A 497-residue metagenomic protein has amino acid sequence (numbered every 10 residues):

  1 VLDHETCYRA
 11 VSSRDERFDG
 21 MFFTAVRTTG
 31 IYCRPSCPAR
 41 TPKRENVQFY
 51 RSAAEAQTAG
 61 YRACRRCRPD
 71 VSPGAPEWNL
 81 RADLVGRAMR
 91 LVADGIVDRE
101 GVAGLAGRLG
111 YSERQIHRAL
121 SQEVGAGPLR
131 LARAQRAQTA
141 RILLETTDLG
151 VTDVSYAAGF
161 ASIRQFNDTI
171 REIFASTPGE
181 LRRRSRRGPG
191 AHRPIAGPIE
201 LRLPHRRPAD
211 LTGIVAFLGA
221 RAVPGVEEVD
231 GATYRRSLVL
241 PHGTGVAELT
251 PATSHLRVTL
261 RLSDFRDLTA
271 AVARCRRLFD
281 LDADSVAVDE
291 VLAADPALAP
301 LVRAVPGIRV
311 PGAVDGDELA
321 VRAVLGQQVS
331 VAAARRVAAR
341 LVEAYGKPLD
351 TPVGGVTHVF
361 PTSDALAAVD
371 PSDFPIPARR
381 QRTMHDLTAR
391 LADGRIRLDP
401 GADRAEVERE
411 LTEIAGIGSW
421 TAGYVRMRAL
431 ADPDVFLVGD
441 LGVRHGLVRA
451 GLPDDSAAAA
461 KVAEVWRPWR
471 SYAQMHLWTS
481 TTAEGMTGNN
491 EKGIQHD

Functional and structural regions predicted by a protein language model:
V1-D497: HhH-family (HhH-GPD) DNA N-glycosylase catalytic core used in base-excision repair
